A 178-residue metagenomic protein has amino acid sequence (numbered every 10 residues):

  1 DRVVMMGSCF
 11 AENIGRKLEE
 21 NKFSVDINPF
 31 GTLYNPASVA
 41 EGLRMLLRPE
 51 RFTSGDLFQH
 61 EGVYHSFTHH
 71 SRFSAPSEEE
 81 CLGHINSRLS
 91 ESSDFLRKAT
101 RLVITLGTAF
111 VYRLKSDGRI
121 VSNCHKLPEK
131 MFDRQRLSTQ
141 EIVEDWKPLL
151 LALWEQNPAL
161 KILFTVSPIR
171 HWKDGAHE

Functional and structural regions predicted by a protein language model:
D1-E178: Extracellular glycan-modifying ectodomains
